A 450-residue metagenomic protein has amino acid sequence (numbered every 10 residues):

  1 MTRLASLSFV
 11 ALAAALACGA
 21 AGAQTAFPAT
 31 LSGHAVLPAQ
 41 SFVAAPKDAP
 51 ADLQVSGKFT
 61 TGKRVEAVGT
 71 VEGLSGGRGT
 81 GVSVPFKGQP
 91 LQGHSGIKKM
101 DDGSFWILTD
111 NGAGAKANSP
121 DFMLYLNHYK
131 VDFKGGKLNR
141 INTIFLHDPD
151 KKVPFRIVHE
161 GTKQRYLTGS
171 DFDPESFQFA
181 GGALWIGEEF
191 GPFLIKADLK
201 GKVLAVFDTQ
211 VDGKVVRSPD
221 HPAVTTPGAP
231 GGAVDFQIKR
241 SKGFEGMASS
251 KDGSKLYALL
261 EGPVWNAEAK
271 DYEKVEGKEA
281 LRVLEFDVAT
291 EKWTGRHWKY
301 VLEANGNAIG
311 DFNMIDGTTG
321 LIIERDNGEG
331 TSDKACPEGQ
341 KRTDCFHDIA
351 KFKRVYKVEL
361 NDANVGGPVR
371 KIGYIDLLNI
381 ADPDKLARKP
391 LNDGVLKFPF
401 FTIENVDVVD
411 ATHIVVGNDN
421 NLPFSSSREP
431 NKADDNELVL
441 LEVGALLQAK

Functional and structural regions predicted by a protein language model:
M1-A23: Gram-negative bacterial Sec-dependent N-terminal signal peptides
Q24-K450: Sequence/structural signature of beta-propeller domains
